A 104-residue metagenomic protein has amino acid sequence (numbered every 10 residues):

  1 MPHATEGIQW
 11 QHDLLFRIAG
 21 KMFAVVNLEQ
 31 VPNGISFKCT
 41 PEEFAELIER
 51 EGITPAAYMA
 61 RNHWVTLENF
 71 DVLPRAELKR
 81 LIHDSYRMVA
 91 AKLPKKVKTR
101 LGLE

Functional and structural regions predicted by a protein language model:
M1-E104: Charge-dense, helix-prone N-terminal extensions
